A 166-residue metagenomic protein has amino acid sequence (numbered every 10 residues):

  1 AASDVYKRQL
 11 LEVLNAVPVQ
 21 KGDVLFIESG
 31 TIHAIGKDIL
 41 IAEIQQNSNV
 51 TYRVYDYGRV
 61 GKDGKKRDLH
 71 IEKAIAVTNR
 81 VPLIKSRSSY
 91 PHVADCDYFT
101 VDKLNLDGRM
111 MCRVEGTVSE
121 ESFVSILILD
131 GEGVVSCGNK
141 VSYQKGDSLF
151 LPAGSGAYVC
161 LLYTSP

Functional and structural regions predicted by a protein language model:
A1-S3, V114-G138: Glycine- and acidic-residue-biased ligand/ion/polar-headgroup-sensing regions
A2-Q9, Y163-P166: Conserved small/polar residues in nucleotide/adenosyl-binding loops
Q9-V13, S136: Short alpha-helix capping/helix-loop boundary micro-motifs
N15-A34, D38: Conserved SET/PR-domain catalytic core that frames the SAM/AdoMet-binding pocket
A16-V24, G138-G154: Short acidic-glycine-tyrosine-enriched beta hairpin
T31-V50, A153-S165: Ligand-binding loop in jelly-roll beta-barrel domains
V54-T100: A short, N-terminal "cap"/entry segment at the start of jelly-roll beta-barrel domains of the cupin/DSBH fold
D102-V118: Conserved short histidine dyad/triad with adjacent acidic residue
